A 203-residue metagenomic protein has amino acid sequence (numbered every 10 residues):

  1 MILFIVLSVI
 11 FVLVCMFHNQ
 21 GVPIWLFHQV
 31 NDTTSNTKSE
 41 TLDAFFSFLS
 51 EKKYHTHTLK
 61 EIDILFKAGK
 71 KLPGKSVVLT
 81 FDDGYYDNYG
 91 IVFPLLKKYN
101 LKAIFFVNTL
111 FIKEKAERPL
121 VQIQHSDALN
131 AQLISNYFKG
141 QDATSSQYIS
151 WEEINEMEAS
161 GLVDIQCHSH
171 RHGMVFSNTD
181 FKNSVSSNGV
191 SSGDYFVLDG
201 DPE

Functional and structural regions predicted by a protein language model:
M1-Q20: N-terminal membrane-anchoring alpha-helices
I10, N88-V92, W151: Short alpha-helical segments and helix-capping/turn motifs at coil-helix boundaries
V14-P23, V30, T34: Boundary/activation segment at the start of structured domains
W25-D32, K75-S76, K97-E203: Metal-dependent polysaccharide deacetylase catalytic core of the NodB/CE4 family, i.e., the active-site-bearing domain
N36-L72, A159: C-terminal domain-boundary segment and adjacent tail
T37-S50, D83-Y86, T144-E153: Aromatic- and glycine-enriched glycan-recognition loops and surfaces that form the carbohydrate-binding subsites
L65, Y89-G90, V175-F176: Active-site-proximal flexible loops/turns
G74-V92, Y99: Membrane-embedded segments
